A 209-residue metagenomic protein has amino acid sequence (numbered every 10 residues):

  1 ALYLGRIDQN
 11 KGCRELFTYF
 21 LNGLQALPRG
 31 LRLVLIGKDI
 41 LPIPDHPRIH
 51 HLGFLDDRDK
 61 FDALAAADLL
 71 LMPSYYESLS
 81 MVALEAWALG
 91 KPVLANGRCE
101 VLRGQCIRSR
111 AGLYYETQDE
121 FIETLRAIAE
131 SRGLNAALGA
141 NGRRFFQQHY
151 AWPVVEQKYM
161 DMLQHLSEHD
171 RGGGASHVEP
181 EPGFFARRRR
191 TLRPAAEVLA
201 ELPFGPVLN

Functional and structural regions predicted by a protein language model:
A1-K11, F17-L21: Conserved donor-binding/catalytic core segment of Leloir-type glycosyltransferases
G37-F61: Nucleotide-activated donor-binding/catalytic signature segment of Leloir-type glycosyltransferases, i.e., the conserved
P44, R98-S109, Y114: Short acidic/histidine- and often glycine-rich active-site loop of Leloir-type glycosyltransferases that engages
Y75: Aromatic "clamp/platform" in nucleotide-sugar-dependent glycosyltransferases that forms part of the donor/acceptor
P92-N96: Short hydrophobic beta-strand element within catalytic cores of glycosyltransferases and related nucleotide-activated
R108-D119, A127-R132: Conserved acidic donor-binding segment of nucleotide-sugar-dependent glycosyltransferases
A127, L134-Q148, K158: A short, well-ordered alpha-helix in the C-terminal region of glycosyltransferases
W152-L208: C-terminal alpha-helical cap of glycosyltransferases
